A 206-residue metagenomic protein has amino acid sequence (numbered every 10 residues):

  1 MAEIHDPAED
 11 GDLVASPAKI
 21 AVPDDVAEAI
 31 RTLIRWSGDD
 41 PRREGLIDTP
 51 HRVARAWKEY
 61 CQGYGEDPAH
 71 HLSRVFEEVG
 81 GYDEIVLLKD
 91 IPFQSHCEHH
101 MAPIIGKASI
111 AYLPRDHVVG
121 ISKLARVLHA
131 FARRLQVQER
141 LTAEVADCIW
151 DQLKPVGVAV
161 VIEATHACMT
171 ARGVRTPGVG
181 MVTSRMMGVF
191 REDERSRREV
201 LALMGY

Functional and structural regions predicted by a protein language model:
M1-Y206: A domain-level signal for the structural core that forms small-molecule/cofactor-binding pockets and catalytic centers
